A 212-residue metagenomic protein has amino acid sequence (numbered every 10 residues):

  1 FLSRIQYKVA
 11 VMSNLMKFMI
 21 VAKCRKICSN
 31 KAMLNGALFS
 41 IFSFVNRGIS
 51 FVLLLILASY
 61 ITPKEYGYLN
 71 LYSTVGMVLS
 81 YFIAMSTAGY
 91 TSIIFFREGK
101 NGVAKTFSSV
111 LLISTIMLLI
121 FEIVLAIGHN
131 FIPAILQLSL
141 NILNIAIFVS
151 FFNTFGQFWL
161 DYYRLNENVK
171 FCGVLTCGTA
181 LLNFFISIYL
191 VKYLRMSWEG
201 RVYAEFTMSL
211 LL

Functional and structural regions predicted by a protein language model:
V9-N14, F18, N30-A88, A126 (+3 more regions): Signature of the first transmembrane helix
C24-N30, I61-E65, L79-L112, R164-K170: Transmembrane-helix boundary and interhelical linker motifs in polytopic inner-membrane proteins
F39, Y66-G67, T106, I142-I145 (+2 more regions): Alpha-helical transmembrane segments and their helix-entry boundary regions
V110-E122: Selective transmembrane-helix segments that form parts of the transport pathway or gating/packing helices in multipass
I120-L140: Short membrane-interface helical motifs at transmembrane helix boundaries in multi-pass membrane transporters
L143-I147, G173-L212: Hydrophobic alpha-helical transmembrane segments
T154-T176: Cytoplasmic helix-loop-helix junction between adjacent transmembrane helices in 12-TM secondary transporters
